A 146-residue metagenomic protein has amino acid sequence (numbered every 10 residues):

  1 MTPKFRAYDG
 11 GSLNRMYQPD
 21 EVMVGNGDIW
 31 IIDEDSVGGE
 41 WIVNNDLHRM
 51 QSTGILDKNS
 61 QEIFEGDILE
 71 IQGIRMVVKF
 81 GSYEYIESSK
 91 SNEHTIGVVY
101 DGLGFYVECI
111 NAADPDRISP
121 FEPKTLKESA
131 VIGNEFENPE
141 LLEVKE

Functional and structural regions predicted by a protein language model:
M1-E146: Secondary-structure transition motif
